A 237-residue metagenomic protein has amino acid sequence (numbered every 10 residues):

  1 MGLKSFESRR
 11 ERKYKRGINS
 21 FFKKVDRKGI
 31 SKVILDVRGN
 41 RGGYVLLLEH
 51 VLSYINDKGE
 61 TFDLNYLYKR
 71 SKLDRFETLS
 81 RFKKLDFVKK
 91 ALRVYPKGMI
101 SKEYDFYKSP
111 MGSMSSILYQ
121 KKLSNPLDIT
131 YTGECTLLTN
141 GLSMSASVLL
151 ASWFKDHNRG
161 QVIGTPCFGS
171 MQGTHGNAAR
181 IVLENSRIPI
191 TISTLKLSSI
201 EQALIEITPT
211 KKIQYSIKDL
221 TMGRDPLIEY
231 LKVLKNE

Functional and structural regions predicted by a protein language model:
M1-E237: C-terminal "post-core" interaction segments
